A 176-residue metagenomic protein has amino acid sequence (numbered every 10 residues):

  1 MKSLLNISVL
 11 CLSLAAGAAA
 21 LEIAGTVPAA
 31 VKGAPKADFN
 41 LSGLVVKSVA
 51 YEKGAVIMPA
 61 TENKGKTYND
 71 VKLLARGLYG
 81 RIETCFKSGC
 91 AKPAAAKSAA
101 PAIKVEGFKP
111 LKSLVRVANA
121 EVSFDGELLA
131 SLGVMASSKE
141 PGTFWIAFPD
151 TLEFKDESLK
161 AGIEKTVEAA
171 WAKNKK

Functional and structural regions predicted by a protein language model:
K2-V9: Sec-dependent signal peptide recognition, specifically the positively charged N-region followed immediately by
L10-A18: Hydrophobic h-region of N-terminal signal peptides that target proteins for export in Gram-negative bacteria
A19-K176: Single-stranded nucleic acid-binding surfaces, predominantly the OB-fold ssDNA-binding core
